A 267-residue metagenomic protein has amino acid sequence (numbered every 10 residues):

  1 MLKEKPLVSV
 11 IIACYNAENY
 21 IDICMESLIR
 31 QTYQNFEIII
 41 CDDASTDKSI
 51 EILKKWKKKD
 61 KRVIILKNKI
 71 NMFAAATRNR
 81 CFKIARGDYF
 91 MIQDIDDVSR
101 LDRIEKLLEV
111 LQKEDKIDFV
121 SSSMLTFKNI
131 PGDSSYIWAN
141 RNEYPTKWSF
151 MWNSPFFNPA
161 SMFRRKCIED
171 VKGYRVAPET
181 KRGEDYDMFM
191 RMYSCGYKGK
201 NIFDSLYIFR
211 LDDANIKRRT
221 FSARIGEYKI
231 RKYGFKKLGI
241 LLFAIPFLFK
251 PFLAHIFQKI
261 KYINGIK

Functional and structural regions predicted by a protein language model:
M1-I29: N-proximal low-complexity "stem/linker" segments adjacent to membrane-targeting elements
K5-V8, I29-I40, K48, D60-I64: Short loop->beta transition adjacent to catalytic acidic/histidine clusters or analogous donor-positioning motifs
Y20-D22, D47-K55, V98, D102: Acidic helix N-cap motif at the loop->helix transition within catalytic regions of sugar-transfer enzymes
D42-E51, I70, D94: A conserved acidic beta->alpha catalytic loop
N68-A85, K106: Glycine-rich, basic loop-to-helix element that forms the pyrophosphate-binding segment of sugar-nucleotide handling
F90: Short aromatic/hydrophobic "clamp" motif used to bind/position activated sugar donors
D102-S135: Conserved donor NDP-sugar-binding/catalytic core segment of glycosyltransferases
W138, N142-S222: Conserved nucleotide-sugar donor-binding catalytic segment
